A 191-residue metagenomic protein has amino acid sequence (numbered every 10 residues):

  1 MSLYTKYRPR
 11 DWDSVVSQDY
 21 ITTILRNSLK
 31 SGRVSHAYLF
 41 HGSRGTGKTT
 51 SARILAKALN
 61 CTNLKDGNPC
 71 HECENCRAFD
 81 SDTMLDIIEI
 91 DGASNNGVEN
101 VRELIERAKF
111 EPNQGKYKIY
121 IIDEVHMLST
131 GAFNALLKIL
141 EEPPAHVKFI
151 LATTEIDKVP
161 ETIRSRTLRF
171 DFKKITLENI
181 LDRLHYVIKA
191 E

Functional and structural regions predicted by a protein language model:
M1-R169, K173-K189: P-loop/Walker A NTP-binding region and its immediately flanking N-terminal helices in P-loop NTPase folds
